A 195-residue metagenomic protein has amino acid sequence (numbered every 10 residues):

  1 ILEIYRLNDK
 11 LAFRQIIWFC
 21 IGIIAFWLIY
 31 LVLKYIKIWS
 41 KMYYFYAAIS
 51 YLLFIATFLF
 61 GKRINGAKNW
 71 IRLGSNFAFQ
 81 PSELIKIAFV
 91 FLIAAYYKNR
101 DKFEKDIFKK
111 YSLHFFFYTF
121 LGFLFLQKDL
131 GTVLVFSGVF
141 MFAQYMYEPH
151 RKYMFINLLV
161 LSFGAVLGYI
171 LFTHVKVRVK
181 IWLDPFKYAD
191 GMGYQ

Functional and structural regions predicted by a protein language model:
L2-M192: Hydrophobic alpha-helical transmembrane segments of multi-pass inner membrane proteins, especially in bacterial systems
